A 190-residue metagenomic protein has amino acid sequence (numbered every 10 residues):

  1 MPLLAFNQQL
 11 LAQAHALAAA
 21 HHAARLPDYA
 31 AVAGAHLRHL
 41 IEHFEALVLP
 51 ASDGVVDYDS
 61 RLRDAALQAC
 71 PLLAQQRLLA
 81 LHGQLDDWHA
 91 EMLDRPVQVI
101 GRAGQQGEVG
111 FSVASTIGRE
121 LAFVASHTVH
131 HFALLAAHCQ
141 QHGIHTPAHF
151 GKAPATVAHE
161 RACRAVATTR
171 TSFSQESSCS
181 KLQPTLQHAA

Functional and structural regions predicted by a protein language model:
M1-F6, L11, H21, A30 (+5 more regions): Charge-rich alpha-helical segments
M1-L11, A30-L37, D64-Q75, A114 (+1 more regions): Amphipathic, non-membrane alpha-helical segments in soluble helical-bundle scaffolds
L10-L17, H43, R77, H131-L134: Amphipathic, well-ordered alpha-helical segments in soluble domains
A12-A33, V48-A66, E108-A114: Helix-loop segments that flank and shape redox-cofactor active sites
H22-P27, D86-E120, Q141, P147-K152: Acidic interhelical loop/turn segments
A33-E91: Conserved alpha-helical segments that form or flank metal/cofactor-binding pockets of metalloenzymes
H82-R102, T169-A190: Long, charge-rich low-complexity segments
E120-L121, H127, H131-P184: Preference for long, well-ordered alpha-helical segments
